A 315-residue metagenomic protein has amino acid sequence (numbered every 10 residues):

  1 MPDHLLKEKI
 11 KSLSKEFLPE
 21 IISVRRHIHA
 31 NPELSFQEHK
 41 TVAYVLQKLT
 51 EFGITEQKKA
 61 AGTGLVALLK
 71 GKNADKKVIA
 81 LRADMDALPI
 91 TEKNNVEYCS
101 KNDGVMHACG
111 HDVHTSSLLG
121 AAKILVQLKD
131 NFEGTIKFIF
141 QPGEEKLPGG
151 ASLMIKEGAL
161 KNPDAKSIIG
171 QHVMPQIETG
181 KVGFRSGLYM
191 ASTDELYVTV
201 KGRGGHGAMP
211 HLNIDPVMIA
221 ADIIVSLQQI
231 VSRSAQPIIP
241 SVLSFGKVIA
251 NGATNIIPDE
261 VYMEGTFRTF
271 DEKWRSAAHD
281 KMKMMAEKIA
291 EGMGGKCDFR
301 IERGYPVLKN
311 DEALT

Functional and structural regions predicted by a protein language model:
P2-H107, S116-L119, K123-E133: Acidic/His- and Gly-rich active-site-bordering loop/insert found across diverse amide/peptide-bond hydrolases
P2-L5, A221-T315: Metal-dependent amide/peptide-bond hydrolase catalytic core, centered on the "pita-bread" metallohydrolase fold
N31-F36, A87-P89, K146, N251-T254 (+1 more regions): Short, small-residue-enriched loops and turns at beta-alpha junctions that line or gate enzyme active sites
S35, E144, P210-N213, V217 (+4 more regions): Hydrophobic alpha-helical scaffolding
A43-L46, L119-V126, S152-K156, Y197 (+4 more regions): Predominant activation on well-ordered alpha-helical scaffold segments within soluble catalytic domains
L88, N95-M106, V113, D130-K247 (+1 more regions): Histidine/acidic-residue-rich, glycine-tolerant segments that coordinate divalent metal ions
